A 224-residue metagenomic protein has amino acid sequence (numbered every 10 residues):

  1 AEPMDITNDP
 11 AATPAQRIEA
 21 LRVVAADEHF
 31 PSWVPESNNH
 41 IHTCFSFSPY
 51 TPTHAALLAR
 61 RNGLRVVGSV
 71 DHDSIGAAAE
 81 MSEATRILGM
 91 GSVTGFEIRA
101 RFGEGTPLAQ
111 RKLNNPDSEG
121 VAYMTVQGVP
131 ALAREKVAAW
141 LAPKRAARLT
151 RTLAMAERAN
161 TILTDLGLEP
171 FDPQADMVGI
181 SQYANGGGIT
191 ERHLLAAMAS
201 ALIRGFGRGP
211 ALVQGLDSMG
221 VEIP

Functional and structural regions predicted by a protein language model:
A1-V121: An N-terminally biased module of ancient metal coordination in phosphate/nucleic-acid-related enzymes
G63, G68, G76, G89-G91 (+10 more regions): Residue-identity detector for glycine
T94-T150, A154, R158: Alpha-helix N-cap/helix-start capping residues at coil-to-helix junctions, especially the first residue of tandem
A133-P224: Non-catalytic, alpha-helical, charged scaffold/linker segments that couple or flank catalytic or architectural cores
